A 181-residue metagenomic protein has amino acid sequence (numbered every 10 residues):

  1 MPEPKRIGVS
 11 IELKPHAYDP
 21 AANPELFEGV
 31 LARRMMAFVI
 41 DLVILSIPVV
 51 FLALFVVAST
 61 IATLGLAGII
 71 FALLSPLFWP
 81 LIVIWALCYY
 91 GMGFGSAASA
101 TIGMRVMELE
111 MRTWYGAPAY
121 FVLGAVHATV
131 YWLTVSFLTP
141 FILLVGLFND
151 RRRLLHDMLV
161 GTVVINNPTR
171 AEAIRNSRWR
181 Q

Functional and structural regions predicted by a protein language model:
M1-Q181: Membrane-interfacial and juxtamembrane segments of integral membrane proteins
